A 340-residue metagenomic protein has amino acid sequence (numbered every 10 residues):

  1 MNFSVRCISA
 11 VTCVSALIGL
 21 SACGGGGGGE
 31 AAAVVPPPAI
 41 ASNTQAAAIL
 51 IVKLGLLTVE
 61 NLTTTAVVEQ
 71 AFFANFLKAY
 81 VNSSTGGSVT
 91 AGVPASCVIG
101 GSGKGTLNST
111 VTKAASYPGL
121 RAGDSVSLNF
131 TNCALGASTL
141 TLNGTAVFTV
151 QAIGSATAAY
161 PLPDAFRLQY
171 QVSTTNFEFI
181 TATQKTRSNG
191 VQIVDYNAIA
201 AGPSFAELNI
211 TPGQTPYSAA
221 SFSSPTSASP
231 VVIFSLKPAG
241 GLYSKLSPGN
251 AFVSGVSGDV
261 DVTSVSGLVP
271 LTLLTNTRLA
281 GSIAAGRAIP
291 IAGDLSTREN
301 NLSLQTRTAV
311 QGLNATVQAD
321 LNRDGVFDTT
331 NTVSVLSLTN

Functional and structural regions predicted by a protein language model:
M1-V11: Bacterial N-terminal signal peptides that target proteins for export
G19-A22: C-terminal motif of bacterial Sec signal peptides marking the signal peptidase cleavage site
G24-G28: Bacterial signal peptide processing site
G29-N340: Low-complexity, intrinsically disordered segments exposed to solvent
